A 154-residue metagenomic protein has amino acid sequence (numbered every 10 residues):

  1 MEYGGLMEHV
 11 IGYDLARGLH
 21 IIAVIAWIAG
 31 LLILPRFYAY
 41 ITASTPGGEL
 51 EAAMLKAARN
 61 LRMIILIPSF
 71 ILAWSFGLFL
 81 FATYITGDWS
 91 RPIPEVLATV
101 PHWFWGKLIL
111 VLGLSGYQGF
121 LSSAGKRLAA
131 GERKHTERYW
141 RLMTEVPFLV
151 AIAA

Functional and structural regions predicted by a protein language model:
E2-A154: Polytopic transmembrane helical bundles with strong interfacial aromatic enrichment
